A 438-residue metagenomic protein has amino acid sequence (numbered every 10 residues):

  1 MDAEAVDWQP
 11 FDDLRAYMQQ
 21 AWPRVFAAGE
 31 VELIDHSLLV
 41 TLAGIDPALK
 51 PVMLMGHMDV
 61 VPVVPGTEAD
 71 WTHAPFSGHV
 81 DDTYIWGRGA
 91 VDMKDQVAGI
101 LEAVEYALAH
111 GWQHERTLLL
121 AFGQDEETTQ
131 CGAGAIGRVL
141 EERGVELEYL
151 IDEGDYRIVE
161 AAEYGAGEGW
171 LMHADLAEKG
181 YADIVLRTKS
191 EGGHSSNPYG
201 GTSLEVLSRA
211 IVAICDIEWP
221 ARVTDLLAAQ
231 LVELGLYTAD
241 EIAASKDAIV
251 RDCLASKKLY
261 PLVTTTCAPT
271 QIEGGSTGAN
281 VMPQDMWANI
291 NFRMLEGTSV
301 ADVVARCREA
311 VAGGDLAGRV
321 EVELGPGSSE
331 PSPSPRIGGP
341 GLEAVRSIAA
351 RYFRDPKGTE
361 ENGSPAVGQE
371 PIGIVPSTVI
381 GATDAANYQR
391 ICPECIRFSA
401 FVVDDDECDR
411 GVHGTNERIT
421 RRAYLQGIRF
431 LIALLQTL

Functional and structural regions predicted by a protein language model:
M1-A90, V97, A107-R116: Acidic/His- and Gly-rich active-site-bordering loop/insert found across diverse amide/peptide-bond hydrolases
V31, L39-T41, P47, I158-E160 (+5 more regions): An extended, acidic, His-containing surface patch that forms the Zn2+-binding/catalytic region of metallohydrolases
L42, T188, F292-M294: Hydrophobic beta-strand positions in extracellular immunoglobulin-like domains
H73, E115, V145-E146, G167-G169 (+3 more regions): Short, solvent-exposed loop/turn segments at the edges of secondary structure
D81-D92, I372-V375, T415: Short pre-catalytic strand/loop immediately N-terminal to key active-site residues, enriched for Gly-Thr
Y84-G87, V91-H173: Acidic/histidine-rich catalytic neighborhood of metal-dependent amide-processing enzymes
G134-V139, E191, S196-A221: A short core secondary-structure module
A166-W170, R187-H194: Flexible glycine/proline-enriched surface loops and loop-helix/loop-strand junctions
